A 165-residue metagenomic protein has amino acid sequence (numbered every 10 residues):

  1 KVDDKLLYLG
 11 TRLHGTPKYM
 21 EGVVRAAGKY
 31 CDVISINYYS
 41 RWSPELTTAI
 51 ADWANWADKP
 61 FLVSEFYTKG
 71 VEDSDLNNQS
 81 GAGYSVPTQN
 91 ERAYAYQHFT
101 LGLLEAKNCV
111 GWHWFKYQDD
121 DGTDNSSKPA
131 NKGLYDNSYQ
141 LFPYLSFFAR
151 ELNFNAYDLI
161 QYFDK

Functional and structural regions predicted by a protein language model:
K1, G81-P87, Y139-Q140: Short, exposed beta-strand "edge-strand" segments with a Pro/Gly-rich flavor and a Y/T-containing core
D3-G81, Q97-L101: Glycoside hydrolase catalytic-domain groove-lining segments
Y30, W53-W56, G81-Y84, N131-D136 (+1 more regions): Short, low-complexity, polar/charged sequence segments that are solvent-exposed and flexible
A82-L134: C-terminal structured "cap/appendage" subdomains that terminate the fold
F115-K165: Aromatic-rich peripheral "rim/lid" segments of glycoside hydrolase catalytic domains that contact and position glycan
